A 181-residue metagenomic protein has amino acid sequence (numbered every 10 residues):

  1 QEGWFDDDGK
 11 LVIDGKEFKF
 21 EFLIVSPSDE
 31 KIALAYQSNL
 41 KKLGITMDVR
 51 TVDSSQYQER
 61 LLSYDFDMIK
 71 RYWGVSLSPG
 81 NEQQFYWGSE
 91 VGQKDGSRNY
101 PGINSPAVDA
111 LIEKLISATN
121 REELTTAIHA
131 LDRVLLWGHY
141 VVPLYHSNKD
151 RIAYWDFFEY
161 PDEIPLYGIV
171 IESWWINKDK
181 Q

Functional and structural regions predicted by a protein language model:
Q1-E21: Immediate post-signal peptide segment of exported/extracytoplasmic ligand-binding proteins
D7-V12, V49-T51, A127: Surface-exposed patches in mature extracellular/periplasmic domains of secreted proteins
G15, T51-D53, H146-N148: A general secondary-structure junction signal
E17-S26, M47-R50, D67: Short, well-ordered beta-strand elements
P27-Q37, Q58-Q181: Detector for C-terminal structural segments
G44: Short glycine-rich hinge loops at helix-strand junctions in the catalytic core of two-component histidine kinases
V49-E59: Short helix-initiation/N-cap motifs at beta->coil->alpha
